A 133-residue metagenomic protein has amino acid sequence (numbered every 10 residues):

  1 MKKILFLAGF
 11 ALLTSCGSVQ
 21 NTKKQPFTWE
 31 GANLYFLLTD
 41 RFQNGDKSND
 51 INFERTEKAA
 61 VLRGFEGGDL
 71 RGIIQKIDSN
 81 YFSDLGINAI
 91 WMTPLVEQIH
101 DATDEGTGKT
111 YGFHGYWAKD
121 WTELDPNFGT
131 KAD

Functional and structural regions predicted by a protein language model:
K2-L7: Sec-dependent signal peptide recognition, specifically the positively charged N-region followed immediately by
F10-A11: Short, linear, compositionally biased motifs with a strong N-terminal bias
T14-S15: C-terminal motif of bacterial Sec signal peptides marking the signal peptidase cleavage site
V19-D133: N-terminal structural segment of carbohydrate-active enzymes
